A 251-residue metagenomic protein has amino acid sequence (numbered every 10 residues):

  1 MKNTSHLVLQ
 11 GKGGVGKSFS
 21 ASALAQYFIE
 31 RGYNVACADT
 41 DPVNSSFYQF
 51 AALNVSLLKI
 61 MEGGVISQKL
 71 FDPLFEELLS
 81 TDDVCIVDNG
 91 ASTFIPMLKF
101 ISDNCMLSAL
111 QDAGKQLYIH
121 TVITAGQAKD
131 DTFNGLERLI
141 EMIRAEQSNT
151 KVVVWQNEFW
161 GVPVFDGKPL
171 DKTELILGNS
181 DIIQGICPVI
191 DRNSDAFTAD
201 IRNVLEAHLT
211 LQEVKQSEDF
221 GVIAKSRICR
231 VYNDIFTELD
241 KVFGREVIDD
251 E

Functional and structural regions predicted by a protein language model:
K2-L7, E30, N34-F94: Nucleotide-state-sensitive switch-loop elements of NTP-binding domains
V8-S22: Glycine-rich phosphate-binding P-loop
S18-A23, F133-E137: Short amphipathic alpha-helical segment that frequently serves as the phosphate-/nucleotide-binding helix
A21, S67-F71, T132: Amphipathic coiled-coil/heptad-repeat helices and related helical stalk/stem segments that mediate oligomerization
L24, G178, I228-C229: Charge-biased, low-complexity intrinsically disordered regions
Y27: Rossmann-fold NAD(P)-dependent oxidoreductase module
I95-A199: Conserved catalytic-core segment of NTP-binding enzymes
T198-E251: NTP-binding/hydrolysis catalytic cores, primarily Walker-type P-loop NTPases
